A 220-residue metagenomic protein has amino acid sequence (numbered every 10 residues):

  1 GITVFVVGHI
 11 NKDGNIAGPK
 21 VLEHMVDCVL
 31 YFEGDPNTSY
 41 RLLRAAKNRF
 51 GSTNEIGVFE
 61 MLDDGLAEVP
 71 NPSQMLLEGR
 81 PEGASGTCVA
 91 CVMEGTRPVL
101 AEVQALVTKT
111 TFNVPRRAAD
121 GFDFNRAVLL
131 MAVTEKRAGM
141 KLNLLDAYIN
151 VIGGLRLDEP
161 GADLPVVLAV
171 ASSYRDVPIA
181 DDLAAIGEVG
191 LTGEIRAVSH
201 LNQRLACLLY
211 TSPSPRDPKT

Functional and structural regions predicted by a protein language model:
T3-P81: Phosphate-binding/switch region of NTP-binding enzymes
N54-C207: Conserved P-loop NTPase/AAA+ ATPase motor core
Y210-P215: Conserved small/polar residues in nucleotide/adenosyl-binding loops
